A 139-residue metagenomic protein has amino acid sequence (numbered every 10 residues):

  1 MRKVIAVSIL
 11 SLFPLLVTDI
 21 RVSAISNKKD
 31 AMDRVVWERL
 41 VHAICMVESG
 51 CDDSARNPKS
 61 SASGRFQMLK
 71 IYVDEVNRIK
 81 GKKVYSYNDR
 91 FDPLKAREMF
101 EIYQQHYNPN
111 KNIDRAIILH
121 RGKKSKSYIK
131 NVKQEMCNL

Functional and structural regions predicted by a protein language model:
M1, D52-S54, S86, D92: Poly-acidic low-complexity segments
M1-R39, C137-L139: N-terminal secretory targeting signals
R34-W37, K59, N110-I113: Extracellular/periplasmic catalytic domains that process cell-envelope and extracellular macromolecules
V35-D52, M68, R115-G122: Short, functionally critical alpha-helical segments immediately adjacent to catalytic or ligand/cofactor-binding
V36-R39, S60-S63, K95: Short, well-structured alpha-helical interface segments that form or flank functional binding sites
E48, R56-E75: Short N-proximal segments of mature Sec-exported proteins
D53-A55, S127-Y128: Extracytoplasmic/secreted cell-surface and envelope-processing proteins
K70-I118, K124-N138: Alpha-helical segment that forms one wall of the substrate-binding/catalytic cleft in peptidoglycan-active domains
